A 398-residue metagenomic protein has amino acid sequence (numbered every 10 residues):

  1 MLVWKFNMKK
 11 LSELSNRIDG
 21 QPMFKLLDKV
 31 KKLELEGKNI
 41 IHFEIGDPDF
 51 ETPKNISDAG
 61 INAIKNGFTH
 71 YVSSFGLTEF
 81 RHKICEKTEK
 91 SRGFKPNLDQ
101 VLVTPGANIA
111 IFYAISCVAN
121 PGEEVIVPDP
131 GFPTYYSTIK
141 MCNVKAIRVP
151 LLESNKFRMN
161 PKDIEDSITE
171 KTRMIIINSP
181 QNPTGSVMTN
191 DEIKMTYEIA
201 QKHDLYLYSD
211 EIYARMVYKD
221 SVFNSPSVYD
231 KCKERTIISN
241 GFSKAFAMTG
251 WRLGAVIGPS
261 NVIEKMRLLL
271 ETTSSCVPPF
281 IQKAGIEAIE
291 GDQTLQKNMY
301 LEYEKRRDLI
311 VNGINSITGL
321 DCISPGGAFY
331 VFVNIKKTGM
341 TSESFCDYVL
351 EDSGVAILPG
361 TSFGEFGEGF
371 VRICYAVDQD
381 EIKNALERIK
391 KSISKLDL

Functional and structural regions predicted by a protein language model:
L2-L11, D19-Q21, L26, L33-I40 (+2 more regions): PLP-dependent class I/II
N16: Short, glycine/charged-rich beta-strand-loop motifs at protein surfaces that mediate ligand recognition and catalysis
V30, E34-G37, I64, F68: Short amphipathic alpha-helical segments enriched in hydrophobics
K38-F43, H70-S73: Short N-terminal amphipathic alpha-helices
G46, N66-G67, G76, G185: Glycine-centered small-residue hotspots that permit tight backbone geometry or close packing
T52-V72, C85, K90: Glycine-rich phosphate-binding segment of PLP-dependent enzymes
A59, A63, E79, K83-K87 (+2 more regions): Generic beta-strand or strand-like secondary-structure segments
Y71-T104: Conserved N-terminal alpha-helix of the aminotransferase class I/II PLP-enzyme fold
